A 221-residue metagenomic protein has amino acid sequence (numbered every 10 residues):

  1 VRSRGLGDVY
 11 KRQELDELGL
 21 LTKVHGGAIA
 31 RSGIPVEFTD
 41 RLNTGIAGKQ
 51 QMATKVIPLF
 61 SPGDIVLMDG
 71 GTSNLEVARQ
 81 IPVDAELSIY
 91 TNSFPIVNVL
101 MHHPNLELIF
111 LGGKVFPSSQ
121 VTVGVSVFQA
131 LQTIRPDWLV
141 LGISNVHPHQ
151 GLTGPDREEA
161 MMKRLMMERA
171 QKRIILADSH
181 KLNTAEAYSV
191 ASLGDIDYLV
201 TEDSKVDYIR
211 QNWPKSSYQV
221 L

Functional and structural regions predicted by a protein language model:
V1-Y10: Single conserved hydrophobic/aromatic residue that forms the stacking wall/gate of nucleotide- or nucleobase-binding
K11-L67, A78-E86, F94, M101-L106: HTH-adjacent hinge/linker in prokaryotic transcriptional regulators
D16-E17, P95-L221: Conserved phosphate- and dinucleotide-binding cores of soluble alpha/beta proteins, encompassing both enzyme active
V36, D40-A47, Q51, T72 (+7 more regions): Residues at secondary-structure transition points
G71-T72, S179: Active-site metal-binding loops of divalent metal-dependent hydrolases
S88-I89, W138: A residue-level structural signature of the nucleotidyltransferase/glycosyltransferase Rossmann-like core
